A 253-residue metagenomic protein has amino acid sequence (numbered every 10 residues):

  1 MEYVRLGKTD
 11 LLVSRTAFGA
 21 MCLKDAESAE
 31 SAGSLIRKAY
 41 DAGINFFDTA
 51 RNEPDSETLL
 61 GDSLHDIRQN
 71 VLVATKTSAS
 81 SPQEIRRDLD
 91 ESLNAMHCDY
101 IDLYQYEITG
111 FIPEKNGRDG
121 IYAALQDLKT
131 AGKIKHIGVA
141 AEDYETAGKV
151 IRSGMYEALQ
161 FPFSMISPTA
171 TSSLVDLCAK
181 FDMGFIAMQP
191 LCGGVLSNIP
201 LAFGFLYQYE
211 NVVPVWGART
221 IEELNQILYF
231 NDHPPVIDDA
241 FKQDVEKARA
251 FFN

Functional and structural regions predicted by a protein language model:
M1-V71: N-terminal binding-site loop/beta-alpha segment at the start of enzyme catalytic domains that lines or forms
L6, F18, F47, L60 (+9 more regions): Conserved, mostly hydrophobic/aromatic
K24-E27, R37, S80-S173, A179 (+1 more regions): Glycine/proline-rich, positively charged, aromatic-decorated active-site loop/lid region on the catalytic face
A32-I36, L59-S63, D88-S92, I121-L125 (+5 more regions): A general structural detector for well-ordered alpha-helical segments in enzyme core domains, enriched
K38-Y40, I44-N45, T171-N253: Structured C-terminal cap/extension of enzyme domains
T49, V139, W216: Conserved SAM-binding loop
T58-K76, A123-G132: Alpha-helix-loop-beta-strand connector modules within alpha/beta enzyme cores
N70-V73, Y156-S164, P234-F241: Short hydrophobic/aromatic-enriched beta-strand-loop microsegments
